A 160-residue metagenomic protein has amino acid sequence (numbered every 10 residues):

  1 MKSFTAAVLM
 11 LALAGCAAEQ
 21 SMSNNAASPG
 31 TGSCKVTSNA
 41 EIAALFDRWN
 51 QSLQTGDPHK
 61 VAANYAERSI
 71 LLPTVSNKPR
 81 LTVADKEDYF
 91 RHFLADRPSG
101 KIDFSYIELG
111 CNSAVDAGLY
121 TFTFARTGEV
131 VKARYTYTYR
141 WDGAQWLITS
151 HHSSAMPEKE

Functional and structural regions predicted by a protein language model:
M1-F4: Positively charged n-region of N-terminal signal peptides that target proteins for export
A6-A14: Bacterial N-terminal signal peptides
C16-A63, E67, K159-E160: Short, low-complexity N-terminal intrinsically disordered segments enriched in polar/charged residues
V36-A43, P58-G110, E129: A solvent-exposed, acidic/Ser-Thr-rich amphipathic alpha-helical stretch
R68-S69, S76-P79, T121-F122, S154-E158: Solvent-exposed loop/turn segments at secondary-structure junctions within structured extracellular/periplasmic domains
C111-Y120: A short hydrophobic beta-strand element
K132-K159: Short beta-strand edge/turn micro-motifs at domain boundaries
